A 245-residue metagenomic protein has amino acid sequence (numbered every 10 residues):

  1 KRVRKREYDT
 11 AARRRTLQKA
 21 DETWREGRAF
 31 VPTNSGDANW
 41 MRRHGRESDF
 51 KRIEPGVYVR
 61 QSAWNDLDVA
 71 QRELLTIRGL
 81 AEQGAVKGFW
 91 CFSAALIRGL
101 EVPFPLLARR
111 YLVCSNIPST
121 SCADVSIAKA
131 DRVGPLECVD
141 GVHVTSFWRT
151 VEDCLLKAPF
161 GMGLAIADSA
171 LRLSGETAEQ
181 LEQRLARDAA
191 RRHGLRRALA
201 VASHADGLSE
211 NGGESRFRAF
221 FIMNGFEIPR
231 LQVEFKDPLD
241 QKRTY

Functional and structural regions predicted by a protein language model:
K1-G194, R230: Short gly/ser-rich loop at a beta-strand->alpha-helix junction or flexible surface loop bordering the NTP-binding
L100-E101, A219, P238, Y245: Short, flexible, glycine/charge-rich loop motifs used to bind or transfer phosphoryl groups or to couple energy/partner
D140-H143, S209, Q241: Residue-level signature of the cytosolic catalytic core of signaling kinases
A190-R191, A198-L199, K242: Short acidic, glycine/proline-enriched helix-loop-strand junctions
R196-D206: Short, flexible active-site loops
H204-R230: Acidic-basic catalytic patches of nuclease active cores, encompassing PD-(D/E)XK and other metal-cofactor nuclease
E227-Y245: Active-site metal-binding core of divalent-cation-utilizing nuclease and nuclease-like domains
